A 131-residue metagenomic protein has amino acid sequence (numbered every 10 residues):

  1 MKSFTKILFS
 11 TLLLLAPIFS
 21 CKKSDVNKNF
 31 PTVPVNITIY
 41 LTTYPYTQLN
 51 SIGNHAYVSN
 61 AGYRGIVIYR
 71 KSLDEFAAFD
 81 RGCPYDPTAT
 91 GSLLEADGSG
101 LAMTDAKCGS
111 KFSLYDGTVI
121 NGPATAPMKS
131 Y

Functional and structural regions predicted by a protein language model:
M1-C21: Sec-dependent bacterial lipoprotein signal peptides
S24-S99, S113-L114, K129-Y131: N-terminal pre-ligand scaffold of iron-sulfur
D74, K107-C108: Short loop/turn microsegments at loop-to-beta-strand junctions
C83, T104-D105: Short cysteine-rich clusters marking metal-coordination/redox-active sites
G109-Y131: Short Fe-S-cluster ligation motifs
